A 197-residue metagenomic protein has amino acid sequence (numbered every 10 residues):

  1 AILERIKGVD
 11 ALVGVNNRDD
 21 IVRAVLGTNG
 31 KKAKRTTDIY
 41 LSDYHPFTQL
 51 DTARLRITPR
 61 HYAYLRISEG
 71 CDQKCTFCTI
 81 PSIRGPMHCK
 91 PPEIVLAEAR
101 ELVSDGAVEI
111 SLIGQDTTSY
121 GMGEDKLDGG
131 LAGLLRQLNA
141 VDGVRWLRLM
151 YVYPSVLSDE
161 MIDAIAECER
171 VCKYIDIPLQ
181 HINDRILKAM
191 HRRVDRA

Functional and structural regions predicted by a protein language model:
A1-G121, E160, I175, R196: Proteins enriched for Cys/Gly/acidic motifs involved in redox and nucleic-acid/cofactor modification
S104-A197: Conserved SAM/AdoMet-binding glycine-rich loop
